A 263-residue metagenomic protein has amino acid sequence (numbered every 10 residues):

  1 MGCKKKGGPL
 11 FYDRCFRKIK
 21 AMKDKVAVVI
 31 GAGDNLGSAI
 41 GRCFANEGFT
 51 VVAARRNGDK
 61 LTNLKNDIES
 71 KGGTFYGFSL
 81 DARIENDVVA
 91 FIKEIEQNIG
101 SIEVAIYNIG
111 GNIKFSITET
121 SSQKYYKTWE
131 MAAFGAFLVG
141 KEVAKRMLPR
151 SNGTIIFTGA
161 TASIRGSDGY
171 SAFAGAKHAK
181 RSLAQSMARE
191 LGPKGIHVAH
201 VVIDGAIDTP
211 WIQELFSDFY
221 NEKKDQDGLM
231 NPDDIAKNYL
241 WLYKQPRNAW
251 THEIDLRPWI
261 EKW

Functional and structural regions predicted by a protein language model:
K25, T74, S101-I102, S116 (+2 more regions): Active-site loop of short-chain dehydrogenase/reductase
G33-N35: Conserved glycine-rich cofactor-binding loop
F49-N63: Conserved glycine-rich Rossmann-like NAD(P)H-binding loop of the short-chain dehydrogenase/reductase
S70-E85: Rossmann-fold cofactor-recognition segment
S116-W129: Substrate-binding pocket helix/loop in short-chain dehydrogenase/reductase
T154-A179, Q185, R189-P193, I207: Catalytic loop of short-chain dehydrogenase/reductase
I196-V202, Y220-W263: C-terminal helical subdomain
